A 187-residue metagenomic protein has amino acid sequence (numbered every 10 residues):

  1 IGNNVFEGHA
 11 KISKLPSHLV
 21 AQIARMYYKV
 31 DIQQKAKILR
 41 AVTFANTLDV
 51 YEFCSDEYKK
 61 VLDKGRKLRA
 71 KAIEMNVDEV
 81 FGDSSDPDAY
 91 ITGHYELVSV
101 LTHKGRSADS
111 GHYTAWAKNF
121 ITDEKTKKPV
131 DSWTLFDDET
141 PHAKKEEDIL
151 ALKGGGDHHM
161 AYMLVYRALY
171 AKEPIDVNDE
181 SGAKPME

Functional and structural regions predicted by a protein language model:
I1-E187: Exposed substrate/partner-binding surface patches
